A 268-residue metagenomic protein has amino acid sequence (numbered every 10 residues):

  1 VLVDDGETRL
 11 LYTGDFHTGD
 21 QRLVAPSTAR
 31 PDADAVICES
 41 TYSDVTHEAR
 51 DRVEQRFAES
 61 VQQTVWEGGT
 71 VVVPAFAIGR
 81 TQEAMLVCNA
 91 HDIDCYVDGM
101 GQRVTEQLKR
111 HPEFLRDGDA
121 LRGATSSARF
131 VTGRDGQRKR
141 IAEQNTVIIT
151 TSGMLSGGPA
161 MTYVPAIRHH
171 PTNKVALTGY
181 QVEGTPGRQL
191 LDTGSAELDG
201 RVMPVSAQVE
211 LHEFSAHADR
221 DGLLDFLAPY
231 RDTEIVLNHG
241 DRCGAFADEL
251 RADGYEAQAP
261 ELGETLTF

Functional and structural regions predicted by a protein language model:
V1-G79, E83-L86, D94: His/Asp/Glu-rich metal-coordinating catalytic cores of metallo-dependent phosphodiesterases/hydrolases acting on
L11-T13, G19, E39-E48, G118-A124 (+2 more regions): Acidic/glycine-enriched edge-of-secondary-structure segments
G14-F16, S40-Y42, F76-I78, M100 (+4 more regions): Active-site metal-binding loops of divalent metal-dependent hydrolases
T18, S43-D44, G79-T81, R103 (+4 more regions): Surface-exposed, flexible loop/turn segments at secondary-structure boundaries
Q21-L23, T46-E48, V104-H111, T185-R188 (+1 more regions): Short, charged, surface-exposed secondary-structure boundary motifs
A29, A90-H91, H111-R116, D192-S195 (+1 more regions): Short, hinge-like loop/turn segments at secondary-structure boundaries
A58-F76, R80-L177: Hard-cation-handling environments
T132-F268: C-terminal regulatory/interaction regions
